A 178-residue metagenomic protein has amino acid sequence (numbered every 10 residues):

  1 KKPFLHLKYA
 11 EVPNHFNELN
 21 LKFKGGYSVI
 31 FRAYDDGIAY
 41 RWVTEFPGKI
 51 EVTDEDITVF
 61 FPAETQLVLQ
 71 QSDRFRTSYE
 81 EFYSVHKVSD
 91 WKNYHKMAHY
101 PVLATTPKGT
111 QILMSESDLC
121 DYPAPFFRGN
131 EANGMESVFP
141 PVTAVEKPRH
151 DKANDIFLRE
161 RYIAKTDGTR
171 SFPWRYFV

Functional and structural regions predicted by a protein language model:
K1-V178: N-terminal accessory beta-strand-rich subdomains and adjacent acidic, glycine-rich linkers that precede catalytic cores
